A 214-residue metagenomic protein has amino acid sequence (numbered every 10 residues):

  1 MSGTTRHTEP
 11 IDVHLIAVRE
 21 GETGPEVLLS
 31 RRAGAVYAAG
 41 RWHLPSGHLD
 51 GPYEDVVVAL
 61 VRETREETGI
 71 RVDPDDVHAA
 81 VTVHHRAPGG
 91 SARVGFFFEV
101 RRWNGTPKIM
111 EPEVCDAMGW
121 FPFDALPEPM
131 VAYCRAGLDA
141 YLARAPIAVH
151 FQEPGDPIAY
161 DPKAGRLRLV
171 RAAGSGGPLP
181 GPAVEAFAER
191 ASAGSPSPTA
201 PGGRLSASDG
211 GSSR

Functional and structural regions predicted by a protein language model:
M1-L28, D50, A80-T82, E99: Conserved N-terminal beta-strand and adjoining loop/helix that marks the start of the Nudix/MutT-like hydrolase domain
T5-P10, E22, V36-Y37, G90-R93 (+2 more regions): A generic fold-level signal
G21, V83-P107, G119, F123 (+1 more regions): Active-site-adjacent beta-strand/loop module that shapes the phosphate/pyrophosphate-binding cleft
G24-E66: Conserved Nudix-box catalytic region and its N-terminal flanking loop in Nudix hydrolases and closely related
G47, R62, D75, F121-D124: Structural detector for helix-capping/boundary residues
L49-D50, R86, A125-P127: Short histidine/acidic/glycine/proline-rich micro-motifs that form metal- and phosphate-coordinating active-site loops
R71-V81: A short coil-to-beta-strand element that immediately follows conserved catalytic motifs
E113-R214: Nudix hydrolase/Nudix homology domain
